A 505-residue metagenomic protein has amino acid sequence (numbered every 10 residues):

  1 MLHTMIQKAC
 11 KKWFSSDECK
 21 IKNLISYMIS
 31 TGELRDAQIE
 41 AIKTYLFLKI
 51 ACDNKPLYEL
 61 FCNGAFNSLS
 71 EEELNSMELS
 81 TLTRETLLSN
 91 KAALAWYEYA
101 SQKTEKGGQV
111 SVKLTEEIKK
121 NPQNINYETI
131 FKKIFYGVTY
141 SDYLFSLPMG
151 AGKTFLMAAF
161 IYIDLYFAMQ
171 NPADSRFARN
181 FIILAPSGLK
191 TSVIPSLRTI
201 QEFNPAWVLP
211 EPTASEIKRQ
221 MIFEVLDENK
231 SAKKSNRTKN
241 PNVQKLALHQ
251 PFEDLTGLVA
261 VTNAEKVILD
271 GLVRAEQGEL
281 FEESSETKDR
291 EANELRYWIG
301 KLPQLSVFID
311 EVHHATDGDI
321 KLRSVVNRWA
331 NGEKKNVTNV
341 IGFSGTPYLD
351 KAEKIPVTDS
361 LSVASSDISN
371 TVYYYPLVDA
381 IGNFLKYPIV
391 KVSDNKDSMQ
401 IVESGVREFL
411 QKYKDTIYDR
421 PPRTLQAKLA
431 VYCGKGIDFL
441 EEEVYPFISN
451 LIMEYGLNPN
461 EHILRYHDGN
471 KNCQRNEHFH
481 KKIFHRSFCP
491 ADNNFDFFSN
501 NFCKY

Functional and structural regions predicted by a protein language model:
W13-S146: Conserved pre-motif I regulatory segment
P56-T81, Y166-F181, A185, Q201-Q220 (+2 more regions): Flexible phosphate/Mg2+-sensing switch loops adjacent to catalytic phosphate-binding sites
Y58-L60, G64, A151, P212-T238 (+8 more regions): Conserved C-terminal RecA-like helicase domain
E71-I134, V208-K245, Q277-Y297, L322-G332 (+3 more regions): Surface-exposed intrinsically disordered loops and tails
E117-I118, P122, I134, V138 (+5 more regions): P-loop NTPase motor catalytic core
V138-L144, A178-R179, L425-K428: Pre-Walker A (Motif I) flank of P-loop NTPase domains
L147, A151-M169, K190-Q201, V261-L410 (+2 more regions): Signature of the SF2 helicase/ATPase Hel1-core->accessory helical subdomain module
L156, D174-R219, E265-K266, Y432-Y445: Conserved Walker A/P-loop ATP-binding site and its immediately adjacent core in helicase/helicase-like ATPase domains
